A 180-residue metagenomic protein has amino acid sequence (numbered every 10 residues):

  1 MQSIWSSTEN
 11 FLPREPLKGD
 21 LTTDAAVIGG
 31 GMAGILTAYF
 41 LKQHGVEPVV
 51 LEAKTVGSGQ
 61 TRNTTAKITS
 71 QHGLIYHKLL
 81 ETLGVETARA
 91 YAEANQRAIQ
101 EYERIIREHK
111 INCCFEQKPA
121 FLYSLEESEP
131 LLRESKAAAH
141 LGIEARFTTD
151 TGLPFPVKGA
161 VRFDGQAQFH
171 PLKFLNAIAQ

Functional and structural regions predicted by a protein language model:
M1-A25, Q43: Extreme N-terminal leader/targeting segments of oxidoreductases
D20-V50: N-terminal Rossmann-like FAD-binding beta1-loop-alpha1 element of flavoenzymes
Q60-R62: Conserved catalytic-core motifs of eukaryotic protein kinase domains, centered on the activation segment
A66-S70, D164: Short, hinge-like loop/turn segments at secondary-structure boundaries
Q71-T149: Dinucleotide-binding Rossmann-like beta1-alpha1 core, especially the glycine-rich loop that anchors the ADP
E129, K136-A139, A160-Q180: Helical element adjacent to the flavin cofactor pocket in flavoenzyme catalytic cores
